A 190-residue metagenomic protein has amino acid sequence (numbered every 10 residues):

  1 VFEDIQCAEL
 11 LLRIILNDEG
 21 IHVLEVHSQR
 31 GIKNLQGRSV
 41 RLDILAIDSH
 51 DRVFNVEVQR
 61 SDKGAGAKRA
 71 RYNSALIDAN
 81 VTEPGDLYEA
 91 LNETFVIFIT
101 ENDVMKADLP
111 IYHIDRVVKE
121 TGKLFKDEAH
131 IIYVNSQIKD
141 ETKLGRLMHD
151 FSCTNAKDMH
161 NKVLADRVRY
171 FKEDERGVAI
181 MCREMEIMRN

Functional and structural regions predicted by a protein language model:
V1-H130, D140-T142: Accessory alpha/beta interaction modules
I47-S49, F54-Q59, G145-N190: Short, charged alpha-helical interaction segments and adjacent helix-coil junctions
Y133: Short hydrophobic beta-strand segments that form the core of ligand-binding sensory/regulatory domains
